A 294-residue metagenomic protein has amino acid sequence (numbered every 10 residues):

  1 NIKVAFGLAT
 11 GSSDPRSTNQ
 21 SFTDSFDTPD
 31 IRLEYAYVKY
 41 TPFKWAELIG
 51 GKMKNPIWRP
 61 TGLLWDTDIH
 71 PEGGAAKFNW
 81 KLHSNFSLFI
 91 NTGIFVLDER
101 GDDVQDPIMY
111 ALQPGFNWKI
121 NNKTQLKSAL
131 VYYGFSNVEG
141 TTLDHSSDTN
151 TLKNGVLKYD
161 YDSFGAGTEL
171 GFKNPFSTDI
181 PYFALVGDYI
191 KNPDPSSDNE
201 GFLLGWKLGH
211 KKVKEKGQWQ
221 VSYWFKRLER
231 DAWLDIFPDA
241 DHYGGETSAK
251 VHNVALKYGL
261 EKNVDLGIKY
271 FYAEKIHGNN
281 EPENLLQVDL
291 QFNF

Functional and structural regions predicted by a protein language model:
N1-F135, N199-F237: Outer membrane beta-barrel
F22-T28, T41, I49, L143-F294: Outer-membrane beta-barrel pore domains
L130-V138, Y189-P193: Glycine-rich beta-alpha junction loops
